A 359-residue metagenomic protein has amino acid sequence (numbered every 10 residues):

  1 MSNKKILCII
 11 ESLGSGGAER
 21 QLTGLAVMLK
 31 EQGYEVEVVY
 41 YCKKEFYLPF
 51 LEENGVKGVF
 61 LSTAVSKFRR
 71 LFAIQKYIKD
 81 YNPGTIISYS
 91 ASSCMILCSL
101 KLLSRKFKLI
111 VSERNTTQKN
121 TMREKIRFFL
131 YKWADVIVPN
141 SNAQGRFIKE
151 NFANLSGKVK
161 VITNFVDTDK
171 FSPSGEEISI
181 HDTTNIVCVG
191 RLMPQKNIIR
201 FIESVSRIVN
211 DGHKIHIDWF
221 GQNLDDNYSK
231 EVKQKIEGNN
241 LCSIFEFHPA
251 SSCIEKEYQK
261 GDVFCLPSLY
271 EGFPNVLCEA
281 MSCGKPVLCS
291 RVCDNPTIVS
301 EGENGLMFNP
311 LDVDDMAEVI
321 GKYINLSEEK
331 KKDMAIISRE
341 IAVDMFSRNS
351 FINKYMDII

Functional and structural regions predicted by a protein language model:
G16-V27, T184, C188-R207, H213 (+3 more regions): A conserved mid-protein helix/loop that constitutes part of the nucleotide-sugar donor-binding site
V65-S66, R146-E150, T163-D182: Acidic anion/phosphate-binding donor-loop and adjacent secondary structure in glycosyltransferase catalytic cores
S88-C94, E113: Short His-centered aromatic/hydrophobic patch
A134-V159, V166-K170: A short, active-site helix/loop in glycosyltransferases that binds the activated sugar's phosphate group
A250, L269: Aromatic "clamp/platform" in nucleotide-sugar-dependent glycosyltransferases that forms part of the donor/acceptor
P286-C289, V299: Short hydrophobic beta-strand element within catalytic cores of glycosyltransferases and related nucleotide-activated
E301-G302, L306-V313, K322-E328: Conserved acidic donor-binding segment of nucleotide-sugar-dependent glycosyltransferases
D315, E329-M345, F351-K354: A short, well-ordered alpha-helix in the C-terminal region of glycosyltransferases
